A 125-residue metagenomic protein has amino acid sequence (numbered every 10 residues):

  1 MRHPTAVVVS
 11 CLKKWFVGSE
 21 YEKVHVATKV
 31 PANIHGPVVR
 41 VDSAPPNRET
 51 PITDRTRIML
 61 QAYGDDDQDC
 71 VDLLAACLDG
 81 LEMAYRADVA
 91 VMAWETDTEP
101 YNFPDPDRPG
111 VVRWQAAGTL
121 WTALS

Functional and structural regions predicted by a protein language model:
M1-T50, A84, D88-V89: Small/polar-rich, solvent-exposed N-terminal microdomains that initiate assembly or binding
M1-V9, R55-D67, E82: Short N-terminal helix-initiation segments at or just after the protein's N-terminus
K14-W15, L60, L74: Residue-level detection of beta-strand scaffold positions
K29, A44-P46, D65-D67, W121-S125: Generic structural motif
N33-H35, T50-D54, R108-W114: A generic structural micro-feature
T53-D66, C70, V112-T122: Oligomerization/assembly interface segments of phage tail-like spikes and tubes
G64-R86: Mid-chain, well-packed structural core segment of small domains
E82-S125: Acidic-leaning, charged glycine-interspersed low-complexity segments
